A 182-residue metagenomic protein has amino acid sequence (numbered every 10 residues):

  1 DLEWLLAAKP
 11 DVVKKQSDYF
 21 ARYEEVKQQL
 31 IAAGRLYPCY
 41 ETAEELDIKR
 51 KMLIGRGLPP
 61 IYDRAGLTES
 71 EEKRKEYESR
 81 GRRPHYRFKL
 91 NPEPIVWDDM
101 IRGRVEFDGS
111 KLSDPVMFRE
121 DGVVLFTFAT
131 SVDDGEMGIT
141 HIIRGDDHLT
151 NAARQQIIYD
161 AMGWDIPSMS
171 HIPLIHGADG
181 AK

Functional and structural regions predicted by a protein language model:
D1-S17: A glycine-rich helix N-cap at a beta->alpha junction
K15-Q16, Q29-K182: Active-site cores that bind ATP or allylic diphosphates and position pyrophosphate for catalysis
